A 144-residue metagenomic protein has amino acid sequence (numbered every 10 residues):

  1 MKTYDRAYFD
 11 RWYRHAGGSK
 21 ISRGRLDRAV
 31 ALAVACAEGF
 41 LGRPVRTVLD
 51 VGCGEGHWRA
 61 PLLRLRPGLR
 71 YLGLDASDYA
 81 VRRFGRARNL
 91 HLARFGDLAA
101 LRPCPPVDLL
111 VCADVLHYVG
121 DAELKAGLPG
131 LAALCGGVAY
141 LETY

Functional and structural regions predicted by a protein language model:
M1-P103, V119-L131, V138-Y144: Class I (Rossmann-like) S-adenosyl-L-methionine-dependent methyltransferase catalytic domain, capturing the SAM-binding
V111: A conserved beta-strand element that flanks and buttresses the S-adenosyl-L-methionine
D114-V115: Short catalytic micro-motifs in class I SAM-dependent methyltransferases
